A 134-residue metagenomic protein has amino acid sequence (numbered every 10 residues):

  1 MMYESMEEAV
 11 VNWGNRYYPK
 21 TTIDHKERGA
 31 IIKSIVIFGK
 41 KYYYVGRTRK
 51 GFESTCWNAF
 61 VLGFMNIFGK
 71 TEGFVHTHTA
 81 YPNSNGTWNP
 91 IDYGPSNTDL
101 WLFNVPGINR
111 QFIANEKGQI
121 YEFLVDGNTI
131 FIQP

Functional and structural regions predicted by a protein language model:
M1-K70, T129-P134: Glycine-rich short-loop/terminal segments
N58-P134: Active-site-proximal loop/helix of nucleotide/amide-processing enzymes and allied scaffolds
